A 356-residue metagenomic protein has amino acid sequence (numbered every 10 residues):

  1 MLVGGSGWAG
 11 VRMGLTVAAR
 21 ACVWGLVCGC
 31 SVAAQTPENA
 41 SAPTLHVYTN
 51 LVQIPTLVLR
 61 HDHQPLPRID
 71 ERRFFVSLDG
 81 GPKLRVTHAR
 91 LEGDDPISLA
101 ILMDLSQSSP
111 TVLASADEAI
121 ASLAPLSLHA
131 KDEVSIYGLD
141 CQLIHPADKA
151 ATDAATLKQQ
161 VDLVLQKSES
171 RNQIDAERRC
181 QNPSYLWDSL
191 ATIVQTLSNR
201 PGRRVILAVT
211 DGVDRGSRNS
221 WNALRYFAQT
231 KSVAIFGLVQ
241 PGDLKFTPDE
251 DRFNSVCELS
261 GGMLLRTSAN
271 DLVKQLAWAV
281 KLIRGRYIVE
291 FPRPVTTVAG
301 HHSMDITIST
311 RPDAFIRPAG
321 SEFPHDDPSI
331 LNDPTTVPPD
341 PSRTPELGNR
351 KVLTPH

Functional and structural regions predicted by a protein language model:
M1-V17: N-terminal secretory signal peptides that target proteins for export/translocation
S6, A18-R20, P55, L265: N-terminal leader/targeting segments
A9, A33-A34: Intrinsically disordered, low-complexity serine/threonine-rich segments
T16-S31: Bacterial N-terminal signal peptides
A34-H356: Scaffold/interface architecture of coatomer-like assemblies
